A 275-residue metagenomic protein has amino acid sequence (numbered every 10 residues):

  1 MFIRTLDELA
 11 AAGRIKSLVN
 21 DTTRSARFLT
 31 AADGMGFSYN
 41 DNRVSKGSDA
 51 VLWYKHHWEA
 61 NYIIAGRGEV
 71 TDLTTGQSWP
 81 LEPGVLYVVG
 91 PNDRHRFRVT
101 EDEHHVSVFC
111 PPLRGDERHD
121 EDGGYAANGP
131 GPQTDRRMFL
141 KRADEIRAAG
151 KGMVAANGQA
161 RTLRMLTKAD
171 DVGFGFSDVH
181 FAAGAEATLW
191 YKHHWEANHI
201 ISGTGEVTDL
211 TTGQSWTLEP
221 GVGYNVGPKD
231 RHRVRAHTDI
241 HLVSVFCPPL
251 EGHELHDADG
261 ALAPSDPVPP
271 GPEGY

Functional and structural regions predicted by a protein language model:
M1-S38, R118-F174, D257-Y275: A short, N-terminal "cap"/entry segment at the start of jelly-roll beta-barrel domains of the cupin/DSBH fold
R24, S38-K55, G175-K192: Conserved short histidine dyad/triad with adjacent acidic residue
R43-V44, Y54-V70, H180, Y191-V207 (+1 more regions): Short, conserved beta-strand element in jelly-roll/cupin
D49-V51, G66-D72, L86-Y87, E186-T188 (+2 more regions): Short beta-strand segments in beta-sandwich/barrel cores
A60, V88, D102-R118, A197 (+2 more regions): A short hydrophobic beta-strand segment most commonly corresponding to one strand of the jelly-roll/cupin
I64-A65, E82, E101, I201-S202 (+2 more regions): A cytosolic small-molecule/anion-sensing beta-strand core signal
T75-N92, T212-K229: Short acidic-glycine-tyrosine-enriched beta hairpin
